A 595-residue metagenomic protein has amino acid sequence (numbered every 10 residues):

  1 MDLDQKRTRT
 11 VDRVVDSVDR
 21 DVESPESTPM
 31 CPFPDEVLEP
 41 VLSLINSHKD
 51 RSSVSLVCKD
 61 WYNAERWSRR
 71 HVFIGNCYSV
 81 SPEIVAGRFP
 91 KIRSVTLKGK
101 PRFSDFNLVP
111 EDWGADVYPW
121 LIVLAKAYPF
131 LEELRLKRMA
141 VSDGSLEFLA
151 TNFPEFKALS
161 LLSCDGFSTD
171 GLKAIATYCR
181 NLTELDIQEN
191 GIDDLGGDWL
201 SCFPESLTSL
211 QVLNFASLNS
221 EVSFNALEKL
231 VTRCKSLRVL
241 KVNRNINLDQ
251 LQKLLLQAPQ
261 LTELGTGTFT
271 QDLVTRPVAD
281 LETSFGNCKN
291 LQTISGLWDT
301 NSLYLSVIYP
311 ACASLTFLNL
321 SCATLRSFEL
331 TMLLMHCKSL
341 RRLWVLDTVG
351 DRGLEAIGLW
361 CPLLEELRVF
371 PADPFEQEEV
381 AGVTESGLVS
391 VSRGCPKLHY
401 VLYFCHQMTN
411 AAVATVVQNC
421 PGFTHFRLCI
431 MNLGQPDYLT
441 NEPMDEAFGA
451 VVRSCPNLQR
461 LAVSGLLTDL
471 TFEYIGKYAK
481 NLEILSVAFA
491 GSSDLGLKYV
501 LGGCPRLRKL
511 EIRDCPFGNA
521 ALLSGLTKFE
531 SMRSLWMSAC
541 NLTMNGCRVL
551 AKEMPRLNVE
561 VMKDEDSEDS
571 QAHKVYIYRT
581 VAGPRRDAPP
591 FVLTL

Functional and structural regions predicted by a protein language model:
M1-T293, L305-C312, T316-F317, S327 (+7 more regions): N-terminal adaptor-interaction module of cullin-RING ubiquitin ligase components
E36-P40, H48-K49, R69-H71, C77-V80 (+14 more regions): Innate immune receptor modules and recognition interfaces
K100, M139, C164-D165, N190-I192 (+14 more regions): Conserved "Asn-ladder"/turn position within leucine-rich repeats
G114, A127, S209, L273-L291 (+11 more regions): Ligand-binding grooves and catalytic loops that recognize ribose/phosphate and carbohydrate rings, and esterified lipid
T151-N152, T177, E205, T232-R233 (+19 more regions): Low-complexity, polar/charged sequence tracts that form flexible coils or short amphipathic helices and often embed
D170, L273-P277, E329, G353-L354 (+5 more regions): Short, charged, surface-exposed secondary-structure boundary motifs
W344-D347, A356-I357, E365-Q407, A412-F517: Eukaryotic tandem repeat interaction scaffolds
E511-D514, K528-T594: Leucine-rich repeat domain C-terminal region
